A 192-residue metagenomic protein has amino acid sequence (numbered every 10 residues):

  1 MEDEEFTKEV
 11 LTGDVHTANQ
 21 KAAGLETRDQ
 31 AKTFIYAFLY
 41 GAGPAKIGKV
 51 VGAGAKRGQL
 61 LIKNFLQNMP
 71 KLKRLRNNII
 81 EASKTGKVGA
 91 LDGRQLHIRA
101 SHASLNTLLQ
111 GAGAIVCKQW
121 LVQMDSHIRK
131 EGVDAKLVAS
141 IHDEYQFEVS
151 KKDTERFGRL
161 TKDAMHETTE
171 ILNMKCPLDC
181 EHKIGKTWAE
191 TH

Functional and structural regions predicted by a protein language model:
M1-H192: Conserved catalytic core of nucleotide polymerization and phosphodiester-bond processing enzymes
